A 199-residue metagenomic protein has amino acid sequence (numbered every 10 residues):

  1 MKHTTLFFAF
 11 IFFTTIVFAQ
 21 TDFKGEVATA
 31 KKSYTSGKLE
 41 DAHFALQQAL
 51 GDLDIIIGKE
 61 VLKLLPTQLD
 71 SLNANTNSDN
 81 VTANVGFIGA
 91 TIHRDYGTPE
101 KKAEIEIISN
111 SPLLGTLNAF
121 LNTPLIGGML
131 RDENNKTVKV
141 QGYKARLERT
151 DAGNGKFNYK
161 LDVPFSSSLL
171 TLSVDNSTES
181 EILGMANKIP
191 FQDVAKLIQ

Functional and structural regions predicted by a protein language model:
M1, E106-I107, F157-N158: Short hydrophobic/aromatic-rich motifs at helix boundaries and adjacent loops
M1-D22: Bacterial Sec-dependent N-terminal signal peptides
K2-T4, G25, R94, E148: Solvent-exposed, well-ordered amphipathic alpha-helical segments that flank/support binding or catalytic loops
F7-F8, F13, V81, L147 (+1 more regions): A broad, structure-centric signal for solvent-exposed, well-ordered loop/edge residues that line or flank functional
Q20-K31, T35, A45-Q47, E133-Q199: A short, solvent-exposed beta-edge/loop patch
K24, A28-S36, E40-T91, G184-Q199: N-terminal "mature-domain start" segment
L64-T150: Short, solvent-exposed recognition patches
